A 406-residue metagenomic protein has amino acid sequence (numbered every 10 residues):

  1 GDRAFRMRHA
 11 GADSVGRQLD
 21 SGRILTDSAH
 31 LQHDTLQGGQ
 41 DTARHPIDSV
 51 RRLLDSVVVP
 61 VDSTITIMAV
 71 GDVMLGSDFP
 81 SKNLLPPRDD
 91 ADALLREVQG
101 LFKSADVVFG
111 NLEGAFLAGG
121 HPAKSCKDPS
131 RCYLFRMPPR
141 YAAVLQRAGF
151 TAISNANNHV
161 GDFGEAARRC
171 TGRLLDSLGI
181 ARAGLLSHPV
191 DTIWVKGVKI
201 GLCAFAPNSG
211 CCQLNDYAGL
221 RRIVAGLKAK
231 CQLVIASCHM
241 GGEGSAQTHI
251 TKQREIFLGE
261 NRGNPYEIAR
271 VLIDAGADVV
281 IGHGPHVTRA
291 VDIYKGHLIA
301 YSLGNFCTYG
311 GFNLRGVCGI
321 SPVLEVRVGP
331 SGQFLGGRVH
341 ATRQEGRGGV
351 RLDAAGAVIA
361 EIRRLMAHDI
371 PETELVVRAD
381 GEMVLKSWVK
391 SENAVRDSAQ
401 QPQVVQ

Functional and structural regions predicted by a protein language model:
G1-M7: Sec-dependent N-terminal signal peptides
F5, S14, S21, T42-Q406: Acidic, metal/ion-coordinating pockets
H9, Q18, H30-H33, Q37-Q40 (+1 more regions): Low-complexity, intrinsically disordered or signal/transmembrane-proximal segments
